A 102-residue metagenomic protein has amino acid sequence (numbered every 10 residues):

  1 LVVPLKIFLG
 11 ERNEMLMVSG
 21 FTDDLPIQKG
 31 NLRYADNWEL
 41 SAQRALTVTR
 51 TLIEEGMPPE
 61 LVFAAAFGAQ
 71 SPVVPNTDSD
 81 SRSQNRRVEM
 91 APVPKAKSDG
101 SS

Functional and structural regions predicted by a protein language model:
L1-E11, F21-S102: Periplasmic OmpA-like peptidoglycan-binding domain that tethers envelope proteins to the cell wall
E14: Short beta-strand/loop motifs in extracellular/secreted proteins, especially within beta-sandwich accessory domains
